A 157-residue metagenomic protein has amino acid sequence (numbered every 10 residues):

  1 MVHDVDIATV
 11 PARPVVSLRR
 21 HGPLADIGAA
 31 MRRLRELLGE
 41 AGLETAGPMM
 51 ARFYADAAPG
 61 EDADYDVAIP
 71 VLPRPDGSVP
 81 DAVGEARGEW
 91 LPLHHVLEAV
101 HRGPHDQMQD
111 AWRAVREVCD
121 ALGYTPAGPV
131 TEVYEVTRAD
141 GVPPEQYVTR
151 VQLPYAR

Functional and structural regions predicted by a protein language model:
M1-R157: A solvent-exposed interaction/effector surface
